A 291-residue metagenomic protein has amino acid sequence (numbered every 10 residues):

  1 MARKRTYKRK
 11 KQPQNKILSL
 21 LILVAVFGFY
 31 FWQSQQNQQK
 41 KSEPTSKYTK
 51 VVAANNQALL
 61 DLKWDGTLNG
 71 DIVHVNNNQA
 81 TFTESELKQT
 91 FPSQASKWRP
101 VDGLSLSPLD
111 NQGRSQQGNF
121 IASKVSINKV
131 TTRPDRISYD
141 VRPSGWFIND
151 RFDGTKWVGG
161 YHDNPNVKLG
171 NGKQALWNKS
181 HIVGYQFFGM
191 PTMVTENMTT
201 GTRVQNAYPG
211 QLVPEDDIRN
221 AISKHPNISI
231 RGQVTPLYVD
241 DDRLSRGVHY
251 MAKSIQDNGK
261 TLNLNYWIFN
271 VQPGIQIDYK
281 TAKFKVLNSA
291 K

Functional and structural regions predicted by a protein language model:
M1-Q14: N-terminal Lys/Arg-rich, disordered targeting/topogenic segments
L18-F31: Hydrophobic membrane-insertion alpha-helices, especially the h-region of bacterial N-terminal signal peptides
S19, L60-W64, Y208: Membrane-embedded alpha-helical bundles that constitute the cytochrome b-like, heme-associated redox core of multi-pass
Q36-A95: N-terminal, intrinsically disordered, polar/charged segments of Gram-positive cell-envelope systems that serve as
F82-L87, P92-L104, P214-D217, H225-P236: Charged, amphipathic alpha-helical segments
P92-T131: N-terminal low-complexity or amphipathic/hydrophobic leaders
S115-K291: Domain-level detector of nuclease and nuclease-like folds in predominantly extracellular/periplasmic contexts
